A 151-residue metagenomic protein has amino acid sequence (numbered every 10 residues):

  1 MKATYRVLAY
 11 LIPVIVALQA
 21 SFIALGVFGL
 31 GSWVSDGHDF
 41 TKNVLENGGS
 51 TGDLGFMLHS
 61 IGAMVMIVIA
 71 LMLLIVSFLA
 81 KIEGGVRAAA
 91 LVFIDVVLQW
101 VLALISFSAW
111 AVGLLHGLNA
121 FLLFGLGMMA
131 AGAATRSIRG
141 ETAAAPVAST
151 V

Functional and structural regions predicted by a protein language model:
M1-V151: Polytopic transmembrane helical bundles with strong interfacial aromatic enrichment
